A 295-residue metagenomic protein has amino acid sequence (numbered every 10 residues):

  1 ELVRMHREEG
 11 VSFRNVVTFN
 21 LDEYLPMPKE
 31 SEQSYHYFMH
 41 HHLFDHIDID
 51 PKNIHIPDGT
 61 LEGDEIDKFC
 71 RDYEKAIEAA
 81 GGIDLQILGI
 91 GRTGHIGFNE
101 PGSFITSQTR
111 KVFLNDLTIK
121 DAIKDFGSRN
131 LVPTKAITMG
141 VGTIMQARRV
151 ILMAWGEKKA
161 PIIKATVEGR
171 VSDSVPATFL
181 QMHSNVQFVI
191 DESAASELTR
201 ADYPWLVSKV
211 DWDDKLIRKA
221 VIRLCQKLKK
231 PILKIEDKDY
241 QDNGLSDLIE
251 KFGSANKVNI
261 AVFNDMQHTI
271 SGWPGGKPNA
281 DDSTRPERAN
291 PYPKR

Functional and structural regions predicted by a protein language model:
E1-E8: Glycine-rich N-terminal segment of FAD-binding domains in flavoprotein oxidoreductases, spanning the beta-loop-helix
G10-V11, V171: Residue-level recognition of short, well-ordered coil/turn positions that link secondary-structure elements
V11-V17: A glycine-rich helix N-cap at a beta->alpha junction
L25-Y292: Conserved phosphate- and dinucleotide-binding cores of soluble alpha/beta proteins, encompassing both enzyme active
